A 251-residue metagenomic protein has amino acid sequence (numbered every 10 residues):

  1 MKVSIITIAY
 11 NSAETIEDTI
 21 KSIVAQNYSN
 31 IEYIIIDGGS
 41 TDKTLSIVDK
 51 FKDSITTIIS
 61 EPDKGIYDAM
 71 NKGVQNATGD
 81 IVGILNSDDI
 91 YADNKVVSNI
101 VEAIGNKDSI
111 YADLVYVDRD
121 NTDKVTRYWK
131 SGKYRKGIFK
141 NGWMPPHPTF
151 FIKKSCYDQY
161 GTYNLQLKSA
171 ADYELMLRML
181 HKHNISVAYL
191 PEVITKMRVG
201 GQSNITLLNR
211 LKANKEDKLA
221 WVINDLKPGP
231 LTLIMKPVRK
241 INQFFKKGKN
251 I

Functional and structural regions predicted by a protein language model:
M1-N209, K249: Nucleotide-sugar donor-binding/catalytic module of glycosyltransferases that assemble extracellular/cell-envelope
S46, K50, E102, L219 (+1 more regions): Charged/polar, solvent-exposed surface patches and flexible loops
E192, T206-P228: Catalytic core of nucleotide-sugar-dependent glycosyltransferases
V222-I251: Membrane-proximal basic amphipathic "stem/tether" segments
